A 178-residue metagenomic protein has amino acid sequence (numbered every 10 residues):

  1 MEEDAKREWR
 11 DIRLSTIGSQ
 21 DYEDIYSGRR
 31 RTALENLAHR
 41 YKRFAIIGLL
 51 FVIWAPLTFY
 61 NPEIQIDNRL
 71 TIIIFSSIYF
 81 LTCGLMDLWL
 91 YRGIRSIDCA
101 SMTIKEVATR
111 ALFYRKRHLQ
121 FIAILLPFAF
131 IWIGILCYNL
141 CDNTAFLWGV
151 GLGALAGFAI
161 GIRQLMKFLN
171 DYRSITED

Functional and structural regions predicted by a protein language model:
M1-I25, R92-R95, C99: Short, charged cytosolic
G18-Q20, D24-L88: Selected alpha-helical membrane-embedding segments in polytopic membrane proteins
S27, A100-H118: Short membrane-interface loop/juxtamembrane segments of multi-pass integral membrane proteins
R40-L50, K116-F128, I162: Select subsegments of transmembrane alpha-helices in polytopic membrane proteins, especially boundary-proximal
G84-S101, F168-L169: Membrane-water interface of transmembrane alpha-helices
A123-G149: Alpha-helical transmembrane segments and their membrane-interface junctions in multi-pass membrane proteins
L147-I160: Small-residue-rich transmembrane alpha-helices that serve as helix-helix interface/gating elements in multipass
R173-D178: Short, highly charged, low-complexity non-transmembrane loops/tails of multi-pass membrane proteins
